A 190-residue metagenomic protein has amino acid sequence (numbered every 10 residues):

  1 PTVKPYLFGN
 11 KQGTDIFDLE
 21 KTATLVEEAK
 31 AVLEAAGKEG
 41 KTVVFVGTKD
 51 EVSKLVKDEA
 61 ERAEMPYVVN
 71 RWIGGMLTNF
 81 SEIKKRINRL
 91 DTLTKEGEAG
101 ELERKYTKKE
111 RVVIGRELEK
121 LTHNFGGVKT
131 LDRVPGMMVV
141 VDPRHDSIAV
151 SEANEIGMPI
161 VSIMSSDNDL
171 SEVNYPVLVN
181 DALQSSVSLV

Functional and structural regions predicted by a protein language model:
P1-V187: Ribosome large-subunit tunnel/peptidyl-transferase-proximal elements
